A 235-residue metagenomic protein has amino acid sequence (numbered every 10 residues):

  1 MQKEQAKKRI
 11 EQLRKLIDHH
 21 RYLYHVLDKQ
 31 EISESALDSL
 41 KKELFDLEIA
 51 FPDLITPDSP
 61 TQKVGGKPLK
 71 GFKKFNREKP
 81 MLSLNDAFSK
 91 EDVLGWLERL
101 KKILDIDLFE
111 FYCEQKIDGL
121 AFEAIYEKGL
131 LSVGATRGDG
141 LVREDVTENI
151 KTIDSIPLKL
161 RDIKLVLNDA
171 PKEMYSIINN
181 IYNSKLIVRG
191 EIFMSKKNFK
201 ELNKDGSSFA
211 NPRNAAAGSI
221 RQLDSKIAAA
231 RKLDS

Functional and structural regions predicted by a protein language model:
M1-S235: RNA/tRNA-interacting regions in translation and RNA-turnover enzymes
